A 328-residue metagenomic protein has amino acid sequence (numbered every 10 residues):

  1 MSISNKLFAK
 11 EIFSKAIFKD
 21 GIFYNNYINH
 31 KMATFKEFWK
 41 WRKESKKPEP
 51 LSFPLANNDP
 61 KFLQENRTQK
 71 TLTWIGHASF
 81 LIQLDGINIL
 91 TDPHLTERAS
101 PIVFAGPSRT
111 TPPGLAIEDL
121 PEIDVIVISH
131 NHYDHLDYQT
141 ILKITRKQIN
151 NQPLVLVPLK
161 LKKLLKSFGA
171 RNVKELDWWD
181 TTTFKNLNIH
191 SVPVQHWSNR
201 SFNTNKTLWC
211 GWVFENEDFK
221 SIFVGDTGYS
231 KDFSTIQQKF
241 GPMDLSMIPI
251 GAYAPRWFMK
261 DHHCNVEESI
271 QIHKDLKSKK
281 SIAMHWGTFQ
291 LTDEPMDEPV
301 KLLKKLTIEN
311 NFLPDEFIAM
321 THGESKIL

Functional and structural regions predicted by a protein language model:
M1-G106, P113-D119, N216-F223, D244-I250 (+1 more regions): Metallo-beta-lactamase
F18, I117-L120, D124-V125, H132 (+3 more regions): Cap/insert and terminal regions of metallo-dependent hydrolase folds
K47-R67, I149, V157-F219, L302-E324: Metallo-beta-lactamase
L81-Q83, T183-M243, K260-E268: Catalytic core of the metallo-beta-lactamase
L95-P112, W197-F202, A254-H262: Acidic/histidine-rich helix-loop elements that form or flank divalent-metal/phosphate-binding sites at the catalytic
F104-L156, N172, G241-M247: Active-site metal-binding motif and surrounding structural segment of the metallo-beta-lactamase
Q139-I144, L164, F168-G169, D232-I236: A short acidic, amphipathic alpha-helical/loop segment
